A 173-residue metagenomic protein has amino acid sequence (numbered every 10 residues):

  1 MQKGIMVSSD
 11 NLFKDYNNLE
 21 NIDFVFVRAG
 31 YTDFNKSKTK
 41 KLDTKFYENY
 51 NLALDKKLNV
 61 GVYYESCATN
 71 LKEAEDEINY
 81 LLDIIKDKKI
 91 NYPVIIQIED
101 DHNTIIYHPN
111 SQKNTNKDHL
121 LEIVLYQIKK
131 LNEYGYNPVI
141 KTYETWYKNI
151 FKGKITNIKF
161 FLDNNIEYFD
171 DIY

Functional and structural regions predicted by a protein language model:
M1-T32: Boundary/entry segment of secreted carbohydrate-active catalytic domains
S9-F13, G30-F34, S66-L71, D100-T104 (+2 more regions): Solvent-exposed loop/turn segments at secondary-structure junctions within structured extracellular/periplasmic domains
L12-N21, D43-L58, L81-I90: Acidic (Asp/Glu)-rich catalytic clusters
L19-I22, N79-Y173: Surface-exposed substrate-engagement region within the catalytic domains of secreted or surface-exposed extracellular
V25-R28, Y63-S66, Q97-I98, K141: Conserved beta-strand segments of the P-loop GTPase G domain that flank and frequently precede/overlap
Y31, N59, H108-N110: Acidic/histidine-rich, surface-exposed loop or edge segments in extracytoplasmic proteins
N35-K40, Y64-L71, H108-D118: Second-shell loop/turn segments in exported
T44-K45, A68-L82: Glycine-rich anion/phosphate-binding loops
